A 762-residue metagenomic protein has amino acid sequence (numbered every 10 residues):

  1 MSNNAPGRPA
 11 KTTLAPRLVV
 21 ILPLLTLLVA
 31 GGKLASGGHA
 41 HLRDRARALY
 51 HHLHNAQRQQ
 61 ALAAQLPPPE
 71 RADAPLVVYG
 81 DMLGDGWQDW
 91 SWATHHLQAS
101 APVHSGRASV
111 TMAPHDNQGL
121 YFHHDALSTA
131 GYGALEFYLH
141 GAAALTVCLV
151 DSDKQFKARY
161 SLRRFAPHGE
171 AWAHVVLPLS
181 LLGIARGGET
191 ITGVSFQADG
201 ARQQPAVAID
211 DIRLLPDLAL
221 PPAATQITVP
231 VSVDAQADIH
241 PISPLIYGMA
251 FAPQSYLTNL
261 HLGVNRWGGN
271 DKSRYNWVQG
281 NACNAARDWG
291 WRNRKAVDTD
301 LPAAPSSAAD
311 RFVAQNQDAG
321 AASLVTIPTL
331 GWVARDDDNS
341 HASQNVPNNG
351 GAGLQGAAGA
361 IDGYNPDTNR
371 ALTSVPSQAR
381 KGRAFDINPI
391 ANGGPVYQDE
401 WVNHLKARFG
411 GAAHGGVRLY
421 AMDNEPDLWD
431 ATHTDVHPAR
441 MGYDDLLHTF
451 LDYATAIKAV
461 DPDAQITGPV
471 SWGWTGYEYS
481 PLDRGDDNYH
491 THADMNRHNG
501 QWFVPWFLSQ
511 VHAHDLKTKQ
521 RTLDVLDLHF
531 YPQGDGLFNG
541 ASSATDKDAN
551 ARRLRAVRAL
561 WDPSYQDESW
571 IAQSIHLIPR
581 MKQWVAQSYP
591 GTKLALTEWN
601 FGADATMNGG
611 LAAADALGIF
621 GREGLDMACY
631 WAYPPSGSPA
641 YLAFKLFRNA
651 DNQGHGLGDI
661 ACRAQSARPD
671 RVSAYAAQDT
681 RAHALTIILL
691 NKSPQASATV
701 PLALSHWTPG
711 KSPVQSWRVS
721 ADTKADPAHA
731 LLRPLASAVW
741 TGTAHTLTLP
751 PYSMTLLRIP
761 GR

Functional and structural regions predicted by a protein language model:
L62-T94, D234-F251: Extracellular carbohydrate-recognition regions
A99-N117: Short carbohydrate-recognition loop motifs
M112-A185, T190, A198-A208, W332 (+1 more regions): Extracellular ligand-binding interfaces
A224-T545: N-terminal catalytic cores of secreted or lumenal carbohydrate-active enzymes
D452-T455, A459, D524, Y531-N600: Glycoside hydrolase catalytic-domain groove-lining segments
T606, L617-A684, G710: Glycan-recognition and catalytic regions of carbohydrate-active enzymes
P669-G710, S716, S753-R758: Carbohydrate-binding surface patches
T708-P751: Acidic, Ser/Thr/Pro-rich beta/coil linker or hinge segments at domain junctions
